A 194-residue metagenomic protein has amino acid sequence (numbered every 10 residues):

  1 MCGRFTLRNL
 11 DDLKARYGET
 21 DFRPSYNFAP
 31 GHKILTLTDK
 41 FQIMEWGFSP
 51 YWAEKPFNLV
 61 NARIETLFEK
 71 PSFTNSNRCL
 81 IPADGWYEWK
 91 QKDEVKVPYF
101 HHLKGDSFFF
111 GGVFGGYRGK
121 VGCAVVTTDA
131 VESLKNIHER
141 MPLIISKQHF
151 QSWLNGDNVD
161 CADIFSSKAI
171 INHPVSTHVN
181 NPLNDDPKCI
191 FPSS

Functional and structural regions predicted by a protein language model:
M1-S194: Short linear sequence motif anchored by a di-proline
